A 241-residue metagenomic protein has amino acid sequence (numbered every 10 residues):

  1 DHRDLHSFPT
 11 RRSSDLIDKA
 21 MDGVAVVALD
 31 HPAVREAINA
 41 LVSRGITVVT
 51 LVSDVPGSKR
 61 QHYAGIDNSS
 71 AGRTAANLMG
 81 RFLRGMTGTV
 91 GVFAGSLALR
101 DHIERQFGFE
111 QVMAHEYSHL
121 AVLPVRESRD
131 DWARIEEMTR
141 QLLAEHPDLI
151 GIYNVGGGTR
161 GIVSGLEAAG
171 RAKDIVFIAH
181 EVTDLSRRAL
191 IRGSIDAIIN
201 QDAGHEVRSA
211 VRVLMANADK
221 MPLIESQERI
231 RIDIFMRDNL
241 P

Functional and structural regions predicted by a protein language model:
D1-S13: Short, small-residue-biased leader/transition segments that mark boundaries at the very start of proteins
R11, A71-A75, R100-H119, M138 (+2 more regions): Short, solvent-exposed amphipathic alpha-helices that sit in or adjacent to ligand/effector-binding or catalytic
S14-V24, E145-I150: Short acidic/histidine-rich motifs immediately flanking catalytic phosphotransfer sites in two-component signaling
A28-V42, F109, P124-L185: Hydrophobic alpha-helical
A33-S70, T183-I191: Flexible loop/hinge segments that line or gate small-molecule binding clefts
Q61-H62, T89-A98: Short beta-strand segments enriched in small/hydrophobic residues
A64-T89, I135-E136, S186, D202-D219: Hydrophobic alpha-helical segments within soluble ligand-binding/sensing domains
L97, M113, D202-P241: Hinge/cleft segment of the Venus flytrap/periplasmic-binding protein
